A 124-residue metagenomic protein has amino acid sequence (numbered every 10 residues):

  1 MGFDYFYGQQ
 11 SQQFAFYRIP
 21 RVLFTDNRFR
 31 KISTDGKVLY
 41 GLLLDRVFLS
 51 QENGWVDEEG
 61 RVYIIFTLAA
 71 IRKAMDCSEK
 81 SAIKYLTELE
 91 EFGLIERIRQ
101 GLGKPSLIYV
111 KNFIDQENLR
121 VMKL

Functional and structural regions predicted by a protein language model:
M1-A69, K73: Short recognition helix of helix-turn-helix/winged-helix DNA-binding domains
G2, I114-L124: Charged low-complexity intrinsically disordered patches
D4, I32, R97-R99, K123: Compositionally biased, low-complexity repeat tracts
F16, D35, F92, L107 (+2 more regions): Low-complexity, intrinsically disordered short peptide segments enriched in small/polar/basic residues
R46-V110: Winged helix-turn-helix DNA-binding recognition segment
